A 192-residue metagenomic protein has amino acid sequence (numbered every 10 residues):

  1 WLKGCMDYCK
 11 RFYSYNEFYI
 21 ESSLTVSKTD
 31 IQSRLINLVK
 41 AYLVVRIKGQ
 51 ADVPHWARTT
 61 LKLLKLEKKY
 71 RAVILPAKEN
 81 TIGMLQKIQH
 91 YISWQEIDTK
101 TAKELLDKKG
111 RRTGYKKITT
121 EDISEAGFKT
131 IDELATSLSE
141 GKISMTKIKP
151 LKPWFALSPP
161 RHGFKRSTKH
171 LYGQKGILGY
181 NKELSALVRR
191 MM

Functional and structural regions predicted by a protein language model:
Y13-M192: Core subunits and conserved enzymes of cellular information-processing and envelope-translocation systems across
